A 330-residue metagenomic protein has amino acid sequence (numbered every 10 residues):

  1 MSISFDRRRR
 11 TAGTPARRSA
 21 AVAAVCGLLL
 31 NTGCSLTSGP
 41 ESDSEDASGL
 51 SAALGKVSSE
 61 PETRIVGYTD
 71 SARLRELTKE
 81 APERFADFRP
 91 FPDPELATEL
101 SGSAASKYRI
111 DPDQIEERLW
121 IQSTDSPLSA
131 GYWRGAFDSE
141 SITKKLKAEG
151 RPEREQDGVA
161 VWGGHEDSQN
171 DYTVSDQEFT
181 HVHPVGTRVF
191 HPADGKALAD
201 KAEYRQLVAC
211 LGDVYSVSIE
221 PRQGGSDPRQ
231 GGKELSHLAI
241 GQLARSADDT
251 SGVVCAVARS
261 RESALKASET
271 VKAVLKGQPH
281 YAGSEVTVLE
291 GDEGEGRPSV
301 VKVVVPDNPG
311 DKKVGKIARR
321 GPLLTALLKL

Functional and structural regions predicted by a protein language model:
I3-A21: Bacterial N-terminal signal peptides that target proteins for export
V22-C26: Sec-dependent N-terminal signal peptides
L29-G33: C-terminal motif of bacterial Sec signal peptides marking the signal peptidase cleavage site
S35-L128, G135-L330: Soluble, non-membrane globular domain cores that form compact, hydrophobic packing and curved binding surfaces
